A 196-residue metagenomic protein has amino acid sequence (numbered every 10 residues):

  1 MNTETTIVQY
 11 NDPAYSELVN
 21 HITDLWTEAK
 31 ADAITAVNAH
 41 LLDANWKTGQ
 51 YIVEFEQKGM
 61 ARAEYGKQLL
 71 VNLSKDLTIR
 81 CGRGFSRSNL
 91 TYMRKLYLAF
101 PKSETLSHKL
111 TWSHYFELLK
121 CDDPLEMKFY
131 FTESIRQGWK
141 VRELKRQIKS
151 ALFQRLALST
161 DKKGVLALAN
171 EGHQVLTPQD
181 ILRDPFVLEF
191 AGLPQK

Functional and structural regions predicted by a protein language model:
M1-K196: Basic, low-complexity intrinsically disordered segments
